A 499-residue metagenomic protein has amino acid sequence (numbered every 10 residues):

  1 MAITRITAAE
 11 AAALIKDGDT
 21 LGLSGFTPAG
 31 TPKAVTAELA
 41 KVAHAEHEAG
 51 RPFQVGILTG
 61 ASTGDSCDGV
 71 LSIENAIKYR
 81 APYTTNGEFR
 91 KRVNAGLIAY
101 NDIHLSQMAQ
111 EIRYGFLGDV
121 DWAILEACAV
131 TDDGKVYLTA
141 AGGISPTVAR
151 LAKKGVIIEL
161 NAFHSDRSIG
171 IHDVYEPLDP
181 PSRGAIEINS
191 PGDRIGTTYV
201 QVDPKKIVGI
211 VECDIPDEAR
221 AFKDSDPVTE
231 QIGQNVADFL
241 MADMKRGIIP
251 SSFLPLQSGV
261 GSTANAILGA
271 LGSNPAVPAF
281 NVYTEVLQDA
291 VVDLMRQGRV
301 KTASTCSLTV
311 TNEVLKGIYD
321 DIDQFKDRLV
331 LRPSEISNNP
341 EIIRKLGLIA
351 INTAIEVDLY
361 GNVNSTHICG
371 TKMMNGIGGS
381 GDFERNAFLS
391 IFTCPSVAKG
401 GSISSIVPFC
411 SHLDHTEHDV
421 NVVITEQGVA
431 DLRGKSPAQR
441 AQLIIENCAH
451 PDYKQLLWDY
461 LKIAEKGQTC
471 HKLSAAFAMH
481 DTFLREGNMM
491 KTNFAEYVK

Functional and structural regions predicted by a protein language model:
M1-K499: Conserved alpha/beta enzyme-core scaffold
